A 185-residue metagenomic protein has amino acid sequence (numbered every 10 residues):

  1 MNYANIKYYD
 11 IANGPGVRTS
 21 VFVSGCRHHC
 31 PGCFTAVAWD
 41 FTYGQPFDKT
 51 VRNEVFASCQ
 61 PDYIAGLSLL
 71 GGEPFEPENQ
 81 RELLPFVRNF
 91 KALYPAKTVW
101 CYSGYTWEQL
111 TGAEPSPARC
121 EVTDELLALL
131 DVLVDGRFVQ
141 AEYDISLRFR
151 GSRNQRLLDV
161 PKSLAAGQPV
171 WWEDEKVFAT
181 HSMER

Functional and structural regions predicted by a protein language model:
M1-A4, V17, T35-S116, E121 (+1 more regions): Conserved Radical SAM active-site core
M1-F22, P31, T35-Y43, P169-W171 (+1 more regions): N-terminal [4Fe-4S]-dependent radical SAM core
H28, D62, A128: Structured loop/turn residues at beta-strand edges in well-structured enzyme cores
E76, A141-E142: Short glycine-rich, flexible loops that bind phosphorylated cofactors or substrates
F86-K91, Y143-R185: P-loop/Walker A phosphate-binding loop and immediately adjacent motor/lid segment at beta-alpha junctions
D131: Receiver (REC) domain switch/active-site residues of two-component response regulators
